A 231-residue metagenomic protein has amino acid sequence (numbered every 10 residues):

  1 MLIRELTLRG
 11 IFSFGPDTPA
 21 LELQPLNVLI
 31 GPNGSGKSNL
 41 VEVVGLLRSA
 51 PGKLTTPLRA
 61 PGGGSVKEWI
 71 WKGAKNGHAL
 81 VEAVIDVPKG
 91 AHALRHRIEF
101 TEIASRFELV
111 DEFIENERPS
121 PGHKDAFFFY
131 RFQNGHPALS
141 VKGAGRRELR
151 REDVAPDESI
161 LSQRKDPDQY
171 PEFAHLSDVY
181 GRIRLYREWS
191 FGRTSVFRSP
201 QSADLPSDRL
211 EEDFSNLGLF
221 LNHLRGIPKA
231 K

Functional and structural regions predicted by a protein language model:
M1-D17: N-terminal pre-Walker A segment at the start of P-loop NTPase domains
T18-Q24: Phosphate-binding P-loop
L29: Hydrophobic anchor at the beta1->P-loop junction of P-loop NTPases
P32: P-loop (Walker A) phosphate-binding loop of NTP-binding proteins
K37: Conserved lysine of the Walker
V41-L109: Conserved P-loop NTP-binding catalytic core
G90-K231: Electropositive, glycine-dotted interaction segments that contact anionic polymers or phosphate-rich ligands
